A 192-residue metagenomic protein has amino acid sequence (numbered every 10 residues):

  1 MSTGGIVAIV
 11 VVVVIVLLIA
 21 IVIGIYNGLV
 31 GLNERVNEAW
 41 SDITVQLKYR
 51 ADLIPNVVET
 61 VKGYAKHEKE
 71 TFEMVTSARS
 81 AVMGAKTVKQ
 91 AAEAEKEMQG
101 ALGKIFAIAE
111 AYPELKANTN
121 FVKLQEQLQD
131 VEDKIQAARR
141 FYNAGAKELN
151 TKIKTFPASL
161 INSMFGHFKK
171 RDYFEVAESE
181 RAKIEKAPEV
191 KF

Functional and structural regions predicted by a protein language model:
S2-F192: A helix-centric hydrophobic-segment signal that preferentially recognizes long, alpha-helical stretches used
